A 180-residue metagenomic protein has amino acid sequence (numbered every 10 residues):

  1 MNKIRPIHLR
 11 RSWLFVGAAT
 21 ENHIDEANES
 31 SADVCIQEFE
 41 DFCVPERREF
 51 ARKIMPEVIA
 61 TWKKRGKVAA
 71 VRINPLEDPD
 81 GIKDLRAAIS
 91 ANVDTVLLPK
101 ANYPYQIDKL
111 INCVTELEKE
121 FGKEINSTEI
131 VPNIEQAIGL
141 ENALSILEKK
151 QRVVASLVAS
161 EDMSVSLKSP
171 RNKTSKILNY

Functional and structural regions predicted by a protein language model:
M1-Y180: Expand to "…catalyze enediolate/carbanion chemistry for C-C bond making/breaking, isomerization, decarboxylation
